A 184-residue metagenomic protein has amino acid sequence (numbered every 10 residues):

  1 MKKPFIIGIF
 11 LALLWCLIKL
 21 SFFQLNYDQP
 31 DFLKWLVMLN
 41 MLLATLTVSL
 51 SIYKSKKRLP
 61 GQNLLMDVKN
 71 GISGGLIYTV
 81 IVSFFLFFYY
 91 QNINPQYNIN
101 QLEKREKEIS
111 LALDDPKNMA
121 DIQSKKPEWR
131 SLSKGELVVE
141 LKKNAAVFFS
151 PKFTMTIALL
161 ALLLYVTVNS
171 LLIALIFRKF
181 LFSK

Functional and structural regions predicted by a protein language model:
M1-G61: Transmembrane alpha-helical insertion/packing segments
K2, I6-F10, K69-Y78, I157: Alpha-helical transmembrane segments of multi-pass membrane proteins
L14-F22, A44-T47, Y78-V82, L86 (+3 more regions): Alpha-helical transmembrane segments of multipass membrane proteins
L25-P30, S55-P60, Y89, I93-Y97 (+2 more regions): Membrane-interfacial segments
K56-K57, Q62-Q91: Hydrophobic secretory-pathway targeting helix
K69, V166-K184: Juxtamembrane interface at the cytosolic side of transmembrane helices
F85-K125: Functional transmembrane-helix hotspots
S131-L164: Individual transmembrane alpha-helix segments
